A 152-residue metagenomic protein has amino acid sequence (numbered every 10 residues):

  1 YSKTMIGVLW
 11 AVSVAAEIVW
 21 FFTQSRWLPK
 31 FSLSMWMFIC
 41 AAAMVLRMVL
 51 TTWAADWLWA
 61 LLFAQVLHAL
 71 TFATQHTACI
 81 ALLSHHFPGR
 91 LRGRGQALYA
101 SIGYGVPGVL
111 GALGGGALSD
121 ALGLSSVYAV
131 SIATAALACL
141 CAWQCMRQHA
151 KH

Functional and structural regions predicted by a protein language model:
K3, F87-A100: Loop-to-transmembrane helix entry/capping segments in MFS-fold secondary transporters and related SLC/MFSD carriers
V8-E17, H68, A100-Y104: Transmembrane alpha-helical segments of major facilitator superfamily
V19-L33, S119-D120: Helix-to-loop junctions at the C-terminal end of transmembrane segments in multipass secondary transporters
M35-L50, I132: Structural signature of the two symmetry-related core transmembrane helices
T52-A64: Helix-loop junctions at membrane interfaces in 12-TM secondary transporters
T74-F87: Intracellular juxtamembrane helix-capping segments at the cytosolic ends of symmetry-related transmembrane helices
G116-A135: A membrane-interface helix-boundary motif in multi-pass transporters
V130-H152: Multi-pass alpha-helical transporter architecture, strongest for 12-TM Major Facilitator/SLC carriers used
